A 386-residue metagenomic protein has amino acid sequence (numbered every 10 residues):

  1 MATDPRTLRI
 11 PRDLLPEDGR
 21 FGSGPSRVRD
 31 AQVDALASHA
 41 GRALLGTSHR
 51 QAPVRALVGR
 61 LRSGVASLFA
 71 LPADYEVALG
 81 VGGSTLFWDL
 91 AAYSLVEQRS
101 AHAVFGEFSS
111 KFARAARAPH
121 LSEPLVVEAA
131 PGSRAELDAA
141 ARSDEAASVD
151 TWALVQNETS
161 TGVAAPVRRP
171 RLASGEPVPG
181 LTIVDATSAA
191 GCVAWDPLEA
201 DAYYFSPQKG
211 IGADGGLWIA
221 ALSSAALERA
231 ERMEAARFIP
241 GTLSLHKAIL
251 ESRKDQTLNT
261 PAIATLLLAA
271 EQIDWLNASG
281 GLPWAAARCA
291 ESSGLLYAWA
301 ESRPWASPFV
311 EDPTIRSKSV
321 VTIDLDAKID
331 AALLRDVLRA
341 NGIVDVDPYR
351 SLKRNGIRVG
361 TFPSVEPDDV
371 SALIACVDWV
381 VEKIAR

Functional and structural regions predicted by a protein language model:
A2-S48: N-terminal "arm"/small-domain region of PLP-dependent enzymes with the aminotransferase-like
D18, S351, N355-R386: PLP-dependent enzyme catalytic core of the Aspartate aminotransferase-like
A40-L90, E107, K111-R117: Conserved N-terminal alpha-helix of the aminotransferase class I/II PLP-enzyme fold
S94-F108: Conserved PLP-anchoring active-site segment centered on the Schiff-base-forming lysine
A130-G191, A202: Active-site phosphate-binding strand-loop segment of PLP-dependent enzymes
P197-Q208, W218: Conserved active-site segment immediately N-terminal to the catalytic lysine that forms the internal aldimine
Q208-Y297: Active-site C-terminal subdomain of aminotransferase-like
S307-L338: Conserved PLP-binding catalytic core of the aspartate aminotransferase-like
